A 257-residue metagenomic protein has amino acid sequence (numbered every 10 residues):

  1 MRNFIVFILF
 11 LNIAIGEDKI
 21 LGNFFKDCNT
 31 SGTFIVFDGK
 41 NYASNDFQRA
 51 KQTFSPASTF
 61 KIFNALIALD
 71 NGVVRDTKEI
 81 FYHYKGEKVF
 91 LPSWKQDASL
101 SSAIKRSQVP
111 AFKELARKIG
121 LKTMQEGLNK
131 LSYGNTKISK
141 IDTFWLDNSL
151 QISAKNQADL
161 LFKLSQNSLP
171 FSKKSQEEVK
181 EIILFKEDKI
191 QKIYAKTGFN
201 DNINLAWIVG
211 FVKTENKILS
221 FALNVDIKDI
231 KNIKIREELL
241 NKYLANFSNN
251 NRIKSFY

Functional and structural regions predicted by a protein language model:
N3-N12: Sec-dependent N-terminal signal peptides
A14-A50: Beta-lactamase-like hydrolase cores
E17-N23, C28, T53, R117-K122 (+1 more regions): Structured C-terminal helix/loop/strand segments within mature extracytoplasmic catalytic/sensor domains
D46-K51, Q96-D97, K105-F112, S139-W145 (+1 more regions): Flexible glycine/proline-enriched surface loops and loop-helix/loop-strand junctions
T53-K78, A103, Q157, F221: Active-site SXXK
D70-K85, F171-Q176: Short, well-structured active-site flanking segments
E79-P92, Q96, S102-Q108, I119-G120: Acidic helix-start/capping segments at beta-turn-to-alpha-helix junctions
P92, S99-L100, F112-L161: Mid-domain, small-residue-enriched loop/turn segments at the edges of structured enzyme/sensor domains
